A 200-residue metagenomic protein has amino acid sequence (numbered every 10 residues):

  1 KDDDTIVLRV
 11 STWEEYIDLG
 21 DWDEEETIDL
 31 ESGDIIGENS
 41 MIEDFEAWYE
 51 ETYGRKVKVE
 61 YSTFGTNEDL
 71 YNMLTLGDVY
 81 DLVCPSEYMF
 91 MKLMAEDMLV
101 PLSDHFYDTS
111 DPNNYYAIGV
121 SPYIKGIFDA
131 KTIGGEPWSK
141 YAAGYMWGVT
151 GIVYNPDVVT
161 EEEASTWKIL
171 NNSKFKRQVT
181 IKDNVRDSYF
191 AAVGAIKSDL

Functional and structural regions predicted by a protein language model:
D2-E96: Early extracytoplasmic/lumenal segment of secretory-pathway proteins
S11-E14, F64, T150, N155-P156 (+1 more regions): Active-site-proximal beta-strand/loop segments in catalytic clefts of secreted hydrolases
G20-D23, L93-D97, N155, A164 (+1 more regions): Short, solvent-exposed loop/turn and secondary-structure capping segments
K56, G65, M91-W147, E161-K168: Hinge/lid segment of periplasmic solute-binding proteins
Y71-N72, W167-N171: Short hydrophobic/charged patches on amphipathic alpha-helices used for structural packing and interfaces
G148-G151, F190: Small-molecule pocket liners
V158-A164, F175, D183-L200: Extracytoplasmic/periplasmic substrate-binding proteins
